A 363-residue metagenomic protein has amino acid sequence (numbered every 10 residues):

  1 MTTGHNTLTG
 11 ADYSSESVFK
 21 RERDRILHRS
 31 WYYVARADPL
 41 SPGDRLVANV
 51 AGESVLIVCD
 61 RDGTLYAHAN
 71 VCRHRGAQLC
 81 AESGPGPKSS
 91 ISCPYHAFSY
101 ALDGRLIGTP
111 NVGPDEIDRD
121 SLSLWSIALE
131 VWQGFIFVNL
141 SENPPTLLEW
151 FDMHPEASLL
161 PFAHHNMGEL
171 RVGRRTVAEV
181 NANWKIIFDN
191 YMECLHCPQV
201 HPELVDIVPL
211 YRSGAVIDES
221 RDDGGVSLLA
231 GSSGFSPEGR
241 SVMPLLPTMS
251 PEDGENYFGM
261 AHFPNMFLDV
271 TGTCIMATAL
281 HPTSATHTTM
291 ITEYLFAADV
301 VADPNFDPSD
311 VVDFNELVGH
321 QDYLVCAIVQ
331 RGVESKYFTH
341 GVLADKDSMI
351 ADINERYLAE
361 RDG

Functional and structural regions predicted by a protein language model:
M1-D12, G168: Short, contiguous pre-domain boundary segments
A11-S14, E22-D24, S92-A97, N143-P144 (+2 more regions): Short low-complexity stretches enriched in small and charged residues
D12-V50: Non-catalytic accessory segments flanking enzyme active sites
L27-W31, A77, H196: Generic structural signal for secondary-structure transition and capping sites
H28-P39, T109-V112, M260-P264: Short Pro/Gly-enriched beta-strand edge/turn motifs at strand-loop
V34, L40, L79, L106 (+3 more regions): Short clusters of hydrophobic/aromatic residues that line enzyme substrate/ligand-binding pockets
P39-E156: Rieske [2Fe-2S] iron-sulfur-binding domain
C59, T64, N70, E130 (+1 more regions): C-terminal catalytic domain of Rieske-type non-heme iron oxygenases
